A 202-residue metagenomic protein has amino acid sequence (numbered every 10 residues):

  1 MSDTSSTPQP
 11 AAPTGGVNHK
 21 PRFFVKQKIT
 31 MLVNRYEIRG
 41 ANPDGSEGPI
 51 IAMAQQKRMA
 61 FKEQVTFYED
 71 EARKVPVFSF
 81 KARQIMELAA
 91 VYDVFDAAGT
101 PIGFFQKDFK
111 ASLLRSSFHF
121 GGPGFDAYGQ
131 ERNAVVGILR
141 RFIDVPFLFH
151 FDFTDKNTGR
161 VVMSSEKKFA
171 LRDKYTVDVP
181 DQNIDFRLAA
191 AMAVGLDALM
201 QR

Functional and structural regions predicted by a protein language model:
S2-F78, A82-V91, A97-I102, K107-R202: Low-complexity or membrane-interfacial segments used for flexible interactions
